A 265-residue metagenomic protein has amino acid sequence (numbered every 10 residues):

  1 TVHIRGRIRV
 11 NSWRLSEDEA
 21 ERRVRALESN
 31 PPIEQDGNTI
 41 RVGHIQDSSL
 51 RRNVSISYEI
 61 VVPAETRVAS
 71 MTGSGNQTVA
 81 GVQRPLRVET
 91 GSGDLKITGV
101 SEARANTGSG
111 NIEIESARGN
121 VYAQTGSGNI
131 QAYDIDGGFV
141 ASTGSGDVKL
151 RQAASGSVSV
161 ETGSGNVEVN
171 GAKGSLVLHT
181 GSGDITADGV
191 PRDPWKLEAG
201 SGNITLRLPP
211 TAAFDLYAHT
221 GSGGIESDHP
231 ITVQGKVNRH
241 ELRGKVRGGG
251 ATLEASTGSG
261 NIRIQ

Functional and structural regions predicted by a protein language model:
T1-Q265: Intrinsically disordered, low-complexity terminal regions
